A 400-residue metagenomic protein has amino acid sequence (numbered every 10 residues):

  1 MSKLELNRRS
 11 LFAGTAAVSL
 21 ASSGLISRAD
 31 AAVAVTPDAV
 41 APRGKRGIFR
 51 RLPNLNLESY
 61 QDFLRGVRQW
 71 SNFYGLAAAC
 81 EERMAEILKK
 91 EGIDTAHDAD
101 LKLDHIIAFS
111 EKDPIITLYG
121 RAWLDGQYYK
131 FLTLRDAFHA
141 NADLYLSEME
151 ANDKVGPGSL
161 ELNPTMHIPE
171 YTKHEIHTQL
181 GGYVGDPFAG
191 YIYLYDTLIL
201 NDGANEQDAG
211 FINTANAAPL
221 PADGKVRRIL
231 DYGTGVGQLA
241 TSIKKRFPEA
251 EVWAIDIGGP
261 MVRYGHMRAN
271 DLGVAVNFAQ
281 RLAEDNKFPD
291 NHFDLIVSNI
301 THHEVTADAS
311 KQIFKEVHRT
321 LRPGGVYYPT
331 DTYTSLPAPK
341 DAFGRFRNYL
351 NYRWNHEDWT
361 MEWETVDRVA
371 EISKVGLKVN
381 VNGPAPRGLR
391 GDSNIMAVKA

Functional and structural regions predicted by a protein language model:
M1-V18: N-terminal secretory signal peptides and thylakoid transit peptides that target proteins across membranes
L4, L25-R46: C-terminal segment of N-terminal export signals and the immediately downstream linker at the start of the mature
F49, D94, D98-V184: N-terminal auxiliary segments of SAM/dcSAM-dependent transferases
K225-G235: Conserved class I S-adenosyl-L-methionine
A240-D285: Class I SAM-dependent methyltransferase SAM/SAH-binding core
E284-I296: A short acidic, Gly/Pro-enriched loop at the edge of an enzyme's catalytic core that lines a small-molecule cofactor
K311-P323: A short glycine-rich, Lys/Arg-flanked "PGG" loop and its adjoining helix->strand segment in the class I
Y328-V375, V379-A385: C-terminal alpha-helical "lid/dimerization" subdomain adjacent to the S-adenosyl-L-methionine
